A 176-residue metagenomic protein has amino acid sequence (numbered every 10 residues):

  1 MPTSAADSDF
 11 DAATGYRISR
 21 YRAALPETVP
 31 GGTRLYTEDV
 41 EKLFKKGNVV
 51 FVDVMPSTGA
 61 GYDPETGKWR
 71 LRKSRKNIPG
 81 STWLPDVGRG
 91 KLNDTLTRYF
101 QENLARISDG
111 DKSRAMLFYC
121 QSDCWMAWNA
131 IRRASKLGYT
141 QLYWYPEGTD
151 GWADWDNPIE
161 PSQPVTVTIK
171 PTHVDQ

Functional and structural regions predicted by a protein language model:
M1-R34, L43-K46, Y62-L117, S122-Q176: Rhodanese-like catalytic fold shared by cysteine-dependent sulfurtransferases and DSP/PTP-type phosphatases
V40, N48-M55: Short hydrophobic beta-strand that contains or immediately precedes a catalytic carboxylate
P56-S57, W125: Short, solvent-exposed loop/turn segments at secondary-structure junctions
